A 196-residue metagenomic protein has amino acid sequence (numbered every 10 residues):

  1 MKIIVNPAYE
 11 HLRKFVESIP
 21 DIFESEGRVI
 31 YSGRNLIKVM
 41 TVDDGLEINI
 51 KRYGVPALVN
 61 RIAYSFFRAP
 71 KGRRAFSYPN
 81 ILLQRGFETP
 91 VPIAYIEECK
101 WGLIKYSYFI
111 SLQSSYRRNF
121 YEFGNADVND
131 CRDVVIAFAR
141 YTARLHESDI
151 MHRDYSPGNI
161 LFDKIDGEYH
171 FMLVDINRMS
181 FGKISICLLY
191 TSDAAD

Functional and structural regions predicted by a protein language model:
M1-E24: Juxta-kinase regulatory segment immediately upstream of eukaryotic protein kinase catalytic domains
D21-Y116, E147: Conserved ATP-binding subdomain of kinase catalytic cores across diverse folds
I50, R153, V174: Active-site flanking residues adjacent to catalytic metal/cofactor-binding acidic residues
V59-S65, Y121-N125, I184-I186: Short acidic, glycine/proline-rich loop/turn micro-motifs
I81, F123-R153: Conserved kinase catalytic-core helix
V91-Y95, M151-D163: A short glycine-rich, hydrophobically flanked beta-strand micro-motif that places a catalytic Asp/Glu for divalent metal
G158-L189: Catalytic activation segment of kinase domains across protein kinase-like and atypical kinase folds
Y190-D196: Conserved small/polar residues in nucleotide/adenosyl-binding loops
